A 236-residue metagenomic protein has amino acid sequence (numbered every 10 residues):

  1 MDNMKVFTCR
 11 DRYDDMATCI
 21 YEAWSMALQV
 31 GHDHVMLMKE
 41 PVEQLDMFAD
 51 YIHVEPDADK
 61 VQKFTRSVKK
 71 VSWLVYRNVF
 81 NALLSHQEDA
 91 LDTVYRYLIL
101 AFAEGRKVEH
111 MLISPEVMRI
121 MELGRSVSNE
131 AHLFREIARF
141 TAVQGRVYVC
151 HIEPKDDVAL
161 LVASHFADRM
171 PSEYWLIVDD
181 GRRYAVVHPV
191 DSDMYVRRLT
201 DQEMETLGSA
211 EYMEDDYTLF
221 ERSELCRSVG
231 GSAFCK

Functional and structural regions predicted by a protein language model:
M1-P56: N-terminal ordered "arm"
D15-M26, R96-L100, S164-D168, R227: Short, hydrophobic/amphipathic alpha-helical patches that form generic packing surfaces within helical domains
M26-H34, V190-D193, M204-M213: Intrinsically disordered, low-complexity coil segments
M36-R135: Charged, alpha-helical interface segments at or near domain boundaries
Y51-K60, S192-L207: Acidic, Ser/Thr-rich peripheral helices and adjacent loops at domain boundaries
K107-D201: Internal, well-folded beta-alpha domain core
Y174, A185-V186, D201-K236: Long, compositionally biased intrinsically disordered terminal regions
